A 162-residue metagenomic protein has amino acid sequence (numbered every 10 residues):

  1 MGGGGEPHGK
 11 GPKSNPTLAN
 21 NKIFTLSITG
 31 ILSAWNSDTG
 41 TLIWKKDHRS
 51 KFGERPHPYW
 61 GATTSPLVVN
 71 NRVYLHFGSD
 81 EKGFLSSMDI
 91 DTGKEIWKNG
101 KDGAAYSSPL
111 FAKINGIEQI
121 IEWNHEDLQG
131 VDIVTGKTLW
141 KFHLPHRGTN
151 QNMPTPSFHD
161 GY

Functional and structural regions predicted by a protein language model:
M1-Y162: Noncatalytic, solvent-exposed loop/strand surfaces of beta-propeller-type extracellular/periplasmic domains
